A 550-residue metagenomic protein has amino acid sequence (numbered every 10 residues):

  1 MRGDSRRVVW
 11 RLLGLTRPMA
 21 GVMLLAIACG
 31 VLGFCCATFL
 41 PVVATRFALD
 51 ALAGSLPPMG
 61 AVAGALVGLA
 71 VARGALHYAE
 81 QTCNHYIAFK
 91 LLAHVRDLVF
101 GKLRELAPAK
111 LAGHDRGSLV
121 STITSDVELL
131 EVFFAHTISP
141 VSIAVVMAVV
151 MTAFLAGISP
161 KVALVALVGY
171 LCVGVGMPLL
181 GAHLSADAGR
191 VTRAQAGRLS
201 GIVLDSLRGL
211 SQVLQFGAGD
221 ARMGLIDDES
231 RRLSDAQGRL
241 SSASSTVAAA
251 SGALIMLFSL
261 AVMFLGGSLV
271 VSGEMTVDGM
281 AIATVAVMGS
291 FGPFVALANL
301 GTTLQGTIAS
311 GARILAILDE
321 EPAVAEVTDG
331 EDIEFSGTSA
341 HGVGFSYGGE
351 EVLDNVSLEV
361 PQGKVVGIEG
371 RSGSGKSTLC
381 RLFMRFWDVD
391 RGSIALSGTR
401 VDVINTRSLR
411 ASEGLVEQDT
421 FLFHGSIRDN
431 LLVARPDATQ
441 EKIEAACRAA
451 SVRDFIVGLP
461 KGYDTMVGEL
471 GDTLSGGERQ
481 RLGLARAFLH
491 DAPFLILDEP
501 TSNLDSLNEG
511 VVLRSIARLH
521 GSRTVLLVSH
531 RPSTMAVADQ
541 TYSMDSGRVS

Functional and structural regions predicted by a protein language model:
M1-A37, A53-V62, E80, N84 (+10 more regions): Membrane-integrated ABC transporters
R2-S5, A37-L52, V67-A112, R116 (+14 more regions): Juxtamembrane helix-loop junctions of ABC transporter transmembrane domains
L13, R17-G21, P108-L111, S125-F134 (+10 more regions): An intracellular "coupling" helix at the cytosolic face of ABC transporter transmembrane type-1 domains
P18, V22-C35, R46, L66-L69 (+2 more regions): Transmembrane helices of ABC transporter permease
A65-H77, Y170-C172, S244-F258, V277-T302: Hydrophobic alpha-helical segments in the permease module
L103, I226, I314, A340-G342: Conserved catalytic Walker-motif region of ABC-type ATPase nucleotide-binding domains
A218, S242, S290-D319: Cytosolic ends of transmembrane helices, especially the final helix of ABC transmembrane type-1 domains
I333-S550: ABC-type nucleotide-binding domain
